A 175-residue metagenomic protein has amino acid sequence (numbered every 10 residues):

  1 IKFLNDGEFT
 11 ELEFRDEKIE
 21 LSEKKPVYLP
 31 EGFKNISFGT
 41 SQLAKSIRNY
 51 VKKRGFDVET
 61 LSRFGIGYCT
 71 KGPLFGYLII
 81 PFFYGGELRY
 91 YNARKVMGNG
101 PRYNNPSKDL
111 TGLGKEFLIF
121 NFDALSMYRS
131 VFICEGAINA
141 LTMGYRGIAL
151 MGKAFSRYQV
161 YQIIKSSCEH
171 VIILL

Functional and structural regions predicted by a protein language model:
I1-E59, Y68-Y77, L88-Y91, K95-K108 (+2 more regions): Non-catalytic accessory segments of DNA primases and related replication-initiation nucleases
I36, S41, S46, G65 (+3 more regions): Sparse, context-dependent recognition of short Cys/His-centered cofactor- or disulfide-binding micro-motifs
R54-Y68, R146-F155: Short, well-structured beta-strand/strand-turn elements
K71-E169: Phosphate-handling DNA/RNA-contact segment within nucleic-acid enzymes
